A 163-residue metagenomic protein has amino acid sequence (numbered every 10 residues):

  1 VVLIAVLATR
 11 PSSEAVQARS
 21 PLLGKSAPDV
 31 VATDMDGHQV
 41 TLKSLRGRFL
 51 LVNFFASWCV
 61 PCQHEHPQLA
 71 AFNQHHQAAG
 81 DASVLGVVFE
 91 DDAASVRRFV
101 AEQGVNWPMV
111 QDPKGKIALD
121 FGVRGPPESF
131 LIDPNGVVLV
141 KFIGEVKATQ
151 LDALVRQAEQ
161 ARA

Functional and structural regions predicted by a protein language model:
V1-D29, A163: N-terminal targeting signals for export/organelle localization
M35-D36, L45, P134: Short, ordered coil/turn segments that flank beta-strands lining enzyme active or ligand-binding pockets
V40-Q63: Short active-site neighborhood of thiol/selenol oxidoreductases, capturing the structured segment around
G47-F49, G80-S83, N106-W107: Loop/turn elements at helix/coil->beta-strand transitions in domains of secreted/extracellular proteins
L51-V52, V84, S129: Hydrophobic beta-strand anchors of alpha/beta hydrolase catalytic cores
Q63-Q103, P113-D120: Structural microenvironment flanking redox-active thiols in thiol-disulfide oxidoreductases
R98-N106, Q111-A163: Thiol/disulfide oxidoreductase modules built on the thioredoxin-like
